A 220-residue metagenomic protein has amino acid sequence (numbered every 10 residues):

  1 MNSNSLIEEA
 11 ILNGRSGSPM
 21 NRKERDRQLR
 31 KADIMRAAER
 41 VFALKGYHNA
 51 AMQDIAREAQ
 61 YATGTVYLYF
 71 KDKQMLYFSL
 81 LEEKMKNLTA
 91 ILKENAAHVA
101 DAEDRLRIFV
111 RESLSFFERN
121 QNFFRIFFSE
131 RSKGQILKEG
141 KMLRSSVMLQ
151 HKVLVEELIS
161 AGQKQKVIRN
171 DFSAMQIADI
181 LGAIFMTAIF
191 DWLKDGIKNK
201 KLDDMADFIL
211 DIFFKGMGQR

Functional and structural regions predicted by a protein language model:
M1-K45, A50-E58, M75: Basic, helix-initiating cap at the start of DNA-binding domains
M1-N21, E112-S115, V153, E157-Q165 (+2 more regions): C-terminal peripheral helix-coil segments that are non-catalytic and often amphipathic
A38, A59-F70: Short hydrophobic/aromatic patch on the recognition helix
L44-Y47, Y67-S79, E83: HTH DNA-binding helix-turn interface
S79, E83, K93-N122, A174 (+2 more regions): Hydrophobic alpha-helical connector segments
K86, K93, K138-Q165, M175-D179: Amphipathic alpha-helical packing segments from all-alpha helical-bundle domains
F117-E139, F190-D191: Amphipathic alpha-helical segments used for helix-helix packing
